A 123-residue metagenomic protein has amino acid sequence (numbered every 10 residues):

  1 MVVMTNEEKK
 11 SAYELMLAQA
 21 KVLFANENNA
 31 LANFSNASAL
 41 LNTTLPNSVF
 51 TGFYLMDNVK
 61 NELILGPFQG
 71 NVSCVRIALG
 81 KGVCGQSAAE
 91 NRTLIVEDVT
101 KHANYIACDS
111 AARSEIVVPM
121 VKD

Functional and structural regions predicted by a protein language model:
M1-L65: Intrinsically disordered, low-complexity terminal regulatory regions
L40, K101-H102, P119: A generic signature of intrinsically disordered, low-complexity regions enriched in glycine/proline and charged/polar
L45, A107-R113: Short loop/turn motifs at secondary-structure junctions and domain boundaries
S48, G82, R113-E115: Short beta-strand-initiation
M56, E62-C108: Regulatory sensory and allosteric helical modules in signal-transduction proteins and certain transcription factors
S114-K122: A short, aliphatic-rich beta-strand micro-motif
